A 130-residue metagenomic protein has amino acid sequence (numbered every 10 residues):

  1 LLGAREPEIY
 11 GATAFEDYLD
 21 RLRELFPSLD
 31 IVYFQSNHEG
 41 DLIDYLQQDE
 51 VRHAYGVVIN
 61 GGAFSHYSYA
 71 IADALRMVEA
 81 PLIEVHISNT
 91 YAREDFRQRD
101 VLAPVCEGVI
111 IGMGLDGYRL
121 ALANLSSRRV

Functional and structural regions predicted by a protein language model:
P7-L25: Short catalytic helix/loop segments, enriched in acidic residues and glycine and frequently bearing histidine
F26-V32: A generic structural motif
V32-G40: Short beta->alpha junction loops
V32-Y33, I83, A92-V130: Short, glycine-/small-residue-rich phosphate/pyrophosphate-handling segment
D44-H53: Short, well-structured alpha-helical segments in soluble
H53-Y91: Mid-chain, well-packed structural core segment of small domains
